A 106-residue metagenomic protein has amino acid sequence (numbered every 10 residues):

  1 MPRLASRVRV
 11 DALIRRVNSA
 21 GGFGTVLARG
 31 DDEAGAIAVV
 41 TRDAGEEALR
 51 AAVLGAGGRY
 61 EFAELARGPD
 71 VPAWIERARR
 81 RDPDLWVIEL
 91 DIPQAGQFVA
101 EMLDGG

Functional and structural regions predicted by a protein language model:
M1-G106: Polybasic/polar functional segments that serve as interface/processing modules
